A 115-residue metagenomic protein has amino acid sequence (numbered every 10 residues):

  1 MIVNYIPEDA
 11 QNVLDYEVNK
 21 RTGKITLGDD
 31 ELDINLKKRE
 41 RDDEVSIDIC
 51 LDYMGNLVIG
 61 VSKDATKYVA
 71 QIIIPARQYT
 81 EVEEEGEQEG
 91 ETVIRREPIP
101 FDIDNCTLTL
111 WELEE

Functional and structural regions predicted by a protein language model:
M1-E115: Cysteine-centric segments in proteins
